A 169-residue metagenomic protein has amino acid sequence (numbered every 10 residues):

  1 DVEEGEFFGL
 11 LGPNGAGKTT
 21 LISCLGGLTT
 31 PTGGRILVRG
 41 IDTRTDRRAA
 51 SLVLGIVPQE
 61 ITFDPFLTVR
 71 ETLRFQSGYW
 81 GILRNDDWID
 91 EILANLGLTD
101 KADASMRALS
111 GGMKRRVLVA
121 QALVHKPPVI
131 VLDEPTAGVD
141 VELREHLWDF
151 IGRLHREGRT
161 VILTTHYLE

Functional and structural regions predicted by a protein language model:
G26: Helix-to-loop junction immediately C-terminal to a conserved catalytic motif
G34-D42, A49-A50: Conserved ABC transporter NBD signature motif
R74, G78-K101: Conserved ABC ATPase "signature" region
S105-L109: Conserved ABC ATPase signature
K126: Conserved catalytic motifs of ABC-family nucleotide-binding domains
I130-D133: Catalytic Walker B motif of ABC-type/P-loop ATPase nucleotide-binding domains
R144-E157: Helical segment within the ABC ATPase nucleotide-binding domain
